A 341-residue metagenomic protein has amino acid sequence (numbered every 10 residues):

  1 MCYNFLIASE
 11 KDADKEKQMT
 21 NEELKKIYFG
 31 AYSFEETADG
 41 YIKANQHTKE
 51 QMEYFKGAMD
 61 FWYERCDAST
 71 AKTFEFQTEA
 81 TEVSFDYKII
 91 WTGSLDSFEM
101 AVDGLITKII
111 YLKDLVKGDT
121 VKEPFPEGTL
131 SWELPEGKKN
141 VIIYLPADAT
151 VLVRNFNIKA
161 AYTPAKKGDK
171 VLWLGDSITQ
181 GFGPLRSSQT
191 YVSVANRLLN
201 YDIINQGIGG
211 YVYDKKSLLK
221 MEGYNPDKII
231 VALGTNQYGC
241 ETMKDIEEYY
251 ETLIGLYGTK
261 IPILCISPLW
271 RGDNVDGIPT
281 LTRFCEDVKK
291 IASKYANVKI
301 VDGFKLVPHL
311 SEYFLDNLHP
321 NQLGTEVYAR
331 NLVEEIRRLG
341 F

Functional and structural regions predicted by a protein language model:
M1-V171, R337-F341: N-terminal secretory targeting modules
Y3, M19-T20, G30, R186-V194 (+2 more regions): Secondary-structure junction/capping motif
G40, A149-L152, L174-S177, G207-G209 (+2 more regions): Short, mixed-charge, low-aromatic patches
D67, A80, K216-F341: Alpha-helical cap/lid subdomain in secreted, periplasmic, or secretory-pathway luminal O-acyl-processing enzymes
G104-I106, D119, A160-A165, T190-V194 (+4 more regions): Short, low-complexity, polar/charged sequence segments that are solvent-exposed and flexible
T107, Q180, V212, G272 (+1 more regions): Flexible, glycine-rich phosphate/dinucleotide-binding loops and adjacent beta-alpha linkers at cofactor/substrate
K113-G118, K167-I178, Q206, G210 (+2 more regions): Short N-terminal secondary-structure initiator segments
L134-P135, I142-N225: Serine-esterase "nucleophile elbow" of acetyl-processing enzymes
